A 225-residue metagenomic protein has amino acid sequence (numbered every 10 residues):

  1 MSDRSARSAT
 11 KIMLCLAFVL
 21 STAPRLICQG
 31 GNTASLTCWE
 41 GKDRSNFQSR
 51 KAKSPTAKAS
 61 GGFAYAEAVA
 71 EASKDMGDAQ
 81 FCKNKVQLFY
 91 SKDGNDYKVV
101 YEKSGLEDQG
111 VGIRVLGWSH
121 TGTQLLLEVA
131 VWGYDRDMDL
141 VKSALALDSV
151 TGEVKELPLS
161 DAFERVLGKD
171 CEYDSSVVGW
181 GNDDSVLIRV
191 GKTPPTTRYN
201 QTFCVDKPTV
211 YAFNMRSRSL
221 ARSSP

Functional and structural regions predicted by a protein language model:
S2-M13: Bacterial N-terminal signal peptides that target proteins for export
M13-S21: Bacterial N-terminal signal peptides
S21-P55, A144-P225: Acidic, small-residue rich beta-repeat scaffolds with periodic aromatic anchors
C28-D108, T209, N214-S217: Terminal domain-start segments
K51-F63, V69, L116-Q124, V177-V186: Blade-terminus and WD-like Trp-Asp/Gly-His loop motifs, strongest in beta-propeller folds
E71-M76, V131-D135, T193-T197: Short glycine/acidic-enriched loop and turn motifs that connect beta-strands
D78-N84, R136-V141, Q201-D206: Short, solvent-exposed loop/turn segments at conserved positions within beta-propeller repeat blades
G105-L147: Extracellular-facing segments of soluble proteins and assemblies that are Gly/Ser/Thr-biased and enriched in aromatics
